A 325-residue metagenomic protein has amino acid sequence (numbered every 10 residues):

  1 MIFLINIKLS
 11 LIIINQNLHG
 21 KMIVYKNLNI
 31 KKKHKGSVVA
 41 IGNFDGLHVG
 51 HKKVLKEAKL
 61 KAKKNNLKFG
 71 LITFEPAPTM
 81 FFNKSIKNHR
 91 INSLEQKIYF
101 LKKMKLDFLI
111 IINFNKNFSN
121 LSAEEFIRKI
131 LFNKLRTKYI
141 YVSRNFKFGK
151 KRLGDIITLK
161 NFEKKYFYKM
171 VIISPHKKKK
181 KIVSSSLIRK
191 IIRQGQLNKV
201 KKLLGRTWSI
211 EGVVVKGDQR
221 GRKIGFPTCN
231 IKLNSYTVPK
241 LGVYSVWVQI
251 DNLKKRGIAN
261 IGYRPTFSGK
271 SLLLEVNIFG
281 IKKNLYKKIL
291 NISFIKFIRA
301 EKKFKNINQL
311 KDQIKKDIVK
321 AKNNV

Functional and structural regions predicted by a protein language model:
M1-K21: N-terminal amphipathic/basic-hydrophobic helices that include classical n-h-c signal peptides and signal-anchor
I23-N29: Short acidic-hydrophobic, aromatic-tinged amphipathic segments that line or gate anion-handling sites
N29-K87, S93: N-terminal catalytic cores of NTP/NDP-binding nucleotidyl/phosphoryl-transfer enzymes
H48, L101, I140, V200 (+2 more regions): Residue-level signal for inorganic ion chemistry
M80-R144, F148-Y166: N-terminal Rossmann-like or analogous alpha/beta NTP/dinucleotide-binding catalytic cores that position adenine
E163-N260: Glycine-rich, Lys/Arg-enriched anion-binding loops that position phosphate/diphosphate groups for phosphoryl
V215-V325: Phosphate/ribose-recognition catalytic cores of enzymes acting on nucleotide-derived substrates
